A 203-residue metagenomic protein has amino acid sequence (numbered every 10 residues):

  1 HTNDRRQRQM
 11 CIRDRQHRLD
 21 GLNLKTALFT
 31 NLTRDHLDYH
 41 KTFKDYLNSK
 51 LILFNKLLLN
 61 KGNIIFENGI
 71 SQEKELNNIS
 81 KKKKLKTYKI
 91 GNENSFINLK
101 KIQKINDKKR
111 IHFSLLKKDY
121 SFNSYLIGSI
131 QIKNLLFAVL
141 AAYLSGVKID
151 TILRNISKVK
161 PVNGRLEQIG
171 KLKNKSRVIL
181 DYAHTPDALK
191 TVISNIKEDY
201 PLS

Functional and structural regions predicted by a protein language model:
H1-I12: Single conserved hydrophobic/aromatic residue that forms the stacking wall/gate of nucleotide- or nucleobase-binding
R13-D20: Conserved helix/coil segment N-terminal to the catalytic DExD/H
D20-N23, L53-K61, S80-K83, D199-P201: Short, conserved loop/helix-junction motifs that constitute active-site signature segments in enzyme catalytic cores
D35-H40: Flexible beta-alpha connector loops of hexameric P-loop NTPases
Y46: Active-site-adjacent loops and short helices of periplasmic peptidoglycan-processing enzymes
I105, L115-S203: Nucleotide phosphate-binding/pyrophosphate-handling subdomain across enzymes that bind or process nucleotide phosphates
